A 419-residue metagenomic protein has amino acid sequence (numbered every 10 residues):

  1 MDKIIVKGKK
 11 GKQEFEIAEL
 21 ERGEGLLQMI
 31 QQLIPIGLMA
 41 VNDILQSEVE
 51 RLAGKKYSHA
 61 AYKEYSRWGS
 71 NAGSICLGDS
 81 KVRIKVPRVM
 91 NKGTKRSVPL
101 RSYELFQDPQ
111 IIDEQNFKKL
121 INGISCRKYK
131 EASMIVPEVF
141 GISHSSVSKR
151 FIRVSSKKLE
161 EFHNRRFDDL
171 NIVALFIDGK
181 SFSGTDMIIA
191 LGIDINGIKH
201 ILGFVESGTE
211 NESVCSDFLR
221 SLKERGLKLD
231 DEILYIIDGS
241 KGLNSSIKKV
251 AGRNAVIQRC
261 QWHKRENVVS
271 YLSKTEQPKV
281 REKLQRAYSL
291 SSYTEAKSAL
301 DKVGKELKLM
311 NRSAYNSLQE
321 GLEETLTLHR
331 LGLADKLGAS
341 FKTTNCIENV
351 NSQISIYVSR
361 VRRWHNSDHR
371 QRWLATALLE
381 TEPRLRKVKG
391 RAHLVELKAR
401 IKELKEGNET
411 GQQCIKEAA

Functional and structural regions predicted by a protein language model:
M1-V139, S145: Dynamic "connector" segments at or just before major functional cores
D2-I4, A18, S58, Y65-R67 (+6 more regions): RNase H-like nuclease fold core
D2-K3, K10-E21, N42, Q46-E50 (+2 more regions): Acidic/histidine-rich catalytic cores and adjacent linkers of DNA breakage/strand-transfer/modification proteins
L45, Y129, A174-K180, K199 (+5 more regions): Short, conserved catalytic/metal-binding motifs centered on acidic residues
S47, E131, K149, S245 (+1 more regions): DNA-binding alpha-helical recognition surfaces that contact promoter or target DNA
I111, Q115, L170-I172, H200 (+10 more regions): Conserved phosphate-chemistry cores used by DNA topoisomerases
K118, N122, N164-D168, G179-F182 (+2 more regions): Replace "in large, NTP-powered and nucleic-acid-processing enzymes" with "in large, NTP-powered factors and other
F204, E232-K241, S246-Q285: Conserved beta-strand -> loop -> alpha-helix junction used to position metal-binding or nucleic-acid-contacting
